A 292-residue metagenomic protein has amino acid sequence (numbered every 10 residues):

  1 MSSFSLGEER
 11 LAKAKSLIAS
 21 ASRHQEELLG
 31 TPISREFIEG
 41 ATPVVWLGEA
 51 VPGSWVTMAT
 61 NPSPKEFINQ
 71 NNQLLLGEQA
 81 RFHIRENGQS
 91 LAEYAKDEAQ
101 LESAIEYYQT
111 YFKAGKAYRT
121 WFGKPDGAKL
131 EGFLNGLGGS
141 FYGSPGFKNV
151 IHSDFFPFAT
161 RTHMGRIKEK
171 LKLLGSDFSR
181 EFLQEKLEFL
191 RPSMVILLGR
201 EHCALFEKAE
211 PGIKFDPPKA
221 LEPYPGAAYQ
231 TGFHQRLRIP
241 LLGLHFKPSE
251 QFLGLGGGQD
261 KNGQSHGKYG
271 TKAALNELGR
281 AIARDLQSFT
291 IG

Functional and structural regions predicted by a protein language model:
M1-L29, K168-Q184, C203-G292: C-terminal capping/extension of enzyme domains
S2-L190, M194, R200-L205, K247: A polyanion-binding, active-site-adjacent surface
